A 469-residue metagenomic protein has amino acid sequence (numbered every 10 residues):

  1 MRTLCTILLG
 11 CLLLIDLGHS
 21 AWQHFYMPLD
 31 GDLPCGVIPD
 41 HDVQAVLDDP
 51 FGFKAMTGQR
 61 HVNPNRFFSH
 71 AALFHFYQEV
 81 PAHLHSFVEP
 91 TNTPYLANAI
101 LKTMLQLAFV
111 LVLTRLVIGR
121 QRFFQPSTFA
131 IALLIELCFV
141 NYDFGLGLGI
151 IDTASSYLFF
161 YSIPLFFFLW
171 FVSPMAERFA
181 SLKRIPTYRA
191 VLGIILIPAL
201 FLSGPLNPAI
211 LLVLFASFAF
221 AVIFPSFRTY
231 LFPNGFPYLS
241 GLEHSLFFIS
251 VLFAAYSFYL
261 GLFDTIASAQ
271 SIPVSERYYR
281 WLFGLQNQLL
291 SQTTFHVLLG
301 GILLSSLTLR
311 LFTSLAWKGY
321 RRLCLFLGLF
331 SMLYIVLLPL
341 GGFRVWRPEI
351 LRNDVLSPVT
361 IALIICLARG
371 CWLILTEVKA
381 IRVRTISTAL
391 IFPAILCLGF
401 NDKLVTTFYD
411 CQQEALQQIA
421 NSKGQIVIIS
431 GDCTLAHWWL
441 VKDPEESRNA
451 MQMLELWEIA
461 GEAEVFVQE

Functional and structural regions predicted by a protein language model:
M1-R2, M175-V191, V222-L239, T308-G319 (+1 more regions): Membrane-interface junctions at the ends of membrane-embedded or membrane-associated helices
R2-A21, A130-L137, V191-I197, S245-A254 (+2 more regions): Alpha-helical transmembrane segments
R2-A71, H75, L84-F109, R120-T128 (+1 more regions): Intrinsically disordered, polar/acidic, low-complexity terminal segments
L9-G10, T187-G193, H244-V251, L311-G328 (+1 more regions): Signature aromatic-anchored transmembrane alpha helix within multi-pass, membrane-resident enzymes that catalyze glycan
F25-H85, P90-I100, S203-S314, L325-G328 (+4 more regions): Transmembrane catalytic cores of multi-pass membrane glycosyltransferases and polysaccharide-assembly enzymes
L105-V117, L165-F179, A216-F220, G300-T308 (+2 more regions): Transmembrane alpha-helical segments
F124-A176, L337-L367: Membrane-interface micro-motifs in multi-pass membrane enzymes
L158-F160, F166, A199-V213: Transmembrane helix irregularities
